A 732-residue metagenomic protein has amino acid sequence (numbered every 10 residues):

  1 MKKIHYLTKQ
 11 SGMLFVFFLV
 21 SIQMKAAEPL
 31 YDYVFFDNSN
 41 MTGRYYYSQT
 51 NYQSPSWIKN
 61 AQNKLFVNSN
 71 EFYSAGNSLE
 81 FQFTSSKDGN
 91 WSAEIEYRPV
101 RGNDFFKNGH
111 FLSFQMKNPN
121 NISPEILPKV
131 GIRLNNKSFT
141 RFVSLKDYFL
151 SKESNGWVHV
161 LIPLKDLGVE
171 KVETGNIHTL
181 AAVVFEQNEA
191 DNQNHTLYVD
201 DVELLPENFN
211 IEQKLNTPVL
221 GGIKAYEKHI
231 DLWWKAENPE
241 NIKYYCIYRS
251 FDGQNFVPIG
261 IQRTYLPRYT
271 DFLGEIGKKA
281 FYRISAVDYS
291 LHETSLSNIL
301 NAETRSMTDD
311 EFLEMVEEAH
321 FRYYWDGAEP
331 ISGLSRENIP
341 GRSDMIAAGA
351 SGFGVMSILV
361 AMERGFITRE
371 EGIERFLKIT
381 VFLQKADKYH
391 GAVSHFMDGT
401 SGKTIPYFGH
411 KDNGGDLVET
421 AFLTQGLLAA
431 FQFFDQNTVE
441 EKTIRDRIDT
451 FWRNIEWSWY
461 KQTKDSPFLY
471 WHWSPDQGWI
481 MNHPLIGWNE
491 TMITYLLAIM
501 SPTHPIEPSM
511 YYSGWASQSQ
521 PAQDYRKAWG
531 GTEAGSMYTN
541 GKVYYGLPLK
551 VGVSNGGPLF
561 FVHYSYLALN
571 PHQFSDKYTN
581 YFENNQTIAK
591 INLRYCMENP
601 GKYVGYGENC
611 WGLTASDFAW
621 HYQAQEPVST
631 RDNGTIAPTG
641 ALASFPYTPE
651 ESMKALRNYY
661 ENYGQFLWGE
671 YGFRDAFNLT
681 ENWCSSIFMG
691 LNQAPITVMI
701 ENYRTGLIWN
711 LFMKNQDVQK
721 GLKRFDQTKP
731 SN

Functional and structural regions predicted by a protein language model:
M1-P29: Bacterial Sec-dependent N-terminal signal peptides
M24-K214: Beta-rich carbohydrate-recognition modules and glycan-binding surfaces
M116-N120, K235-N238, L273: Non-cytosolic beta-sheet module surface loops
N208-N241, I276, Y289-M307: Pro/Thr/Ser/Gly-rich low-complexity, intrinsically disordered linker/stalk tracts
E227, K278, L300-N732: Ser/Thr/Asn(+Pro)-rich, low-complexity disordered segments
Y244-G277, Y289, S295: Recognizes extended acidic, P/S/T-rich segments that occur within or adjacent to Ig-like beta-sandwich modules
